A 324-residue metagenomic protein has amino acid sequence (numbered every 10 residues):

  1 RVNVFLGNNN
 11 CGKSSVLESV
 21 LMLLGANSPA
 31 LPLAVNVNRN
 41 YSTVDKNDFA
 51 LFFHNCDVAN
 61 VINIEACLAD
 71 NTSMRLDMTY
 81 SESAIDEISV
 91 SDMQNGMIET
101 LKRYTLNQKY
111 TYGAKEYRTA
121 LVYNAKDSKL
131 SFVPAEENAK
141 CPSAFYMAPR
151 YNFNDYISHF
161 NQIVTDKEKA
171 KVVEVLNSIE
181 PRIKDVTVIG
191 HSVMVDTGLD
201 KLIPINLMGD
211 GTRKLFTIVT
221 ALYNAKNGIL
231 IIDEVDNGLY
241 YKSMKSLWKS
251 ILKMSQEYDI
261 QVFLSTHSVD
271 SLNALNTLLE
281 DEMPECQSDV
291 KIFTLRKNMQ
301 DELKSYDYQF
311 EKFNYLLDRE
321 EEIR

Functional and structural regions predicted by a protein language model:
V2-S42, R213-F216, A221, S265 (+2 more regions): Phosphate-binding glycine-rich loops of NTP-binding sites
A26-Y223, I229, V290-R324: Phosphate-coordinating catalytic segments in nucleotide- and nucleic-acid-processing enzymes
L222-N224, K253-Y258, E285: Conserved catalytic network of the ASCE P-loop NTPase/AAA+ motor domain
K226-I229, D259-F263: Loop/turn-to-beta-strand initiation segments
D233-V235: Walker B catalytic acidic pair
N237-Y241: ABC ATPase nucleotide-binding domain "signature" loop
S246-I251: Conserved hydrophobic alpha-helix in the ABC-type ATPase nucleotide-binding domain
L275-N298: A short helix-turn-beta junction within AAA+ P-loop NTPase domains corresponding to the substrate/partner-engaging
